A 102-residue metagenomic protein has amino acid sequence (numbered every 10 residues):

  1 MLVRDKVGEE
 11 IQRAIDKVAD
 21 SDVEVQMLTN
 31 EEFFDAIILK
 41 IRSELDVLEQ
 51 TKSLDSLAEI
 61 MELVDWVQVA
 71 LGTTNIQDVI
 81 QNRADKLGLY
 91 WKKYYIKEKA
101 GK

Functional and structural regions predicted by a protein language model:
M1-K102: Flexible "arm" and connector segments at domain edges
